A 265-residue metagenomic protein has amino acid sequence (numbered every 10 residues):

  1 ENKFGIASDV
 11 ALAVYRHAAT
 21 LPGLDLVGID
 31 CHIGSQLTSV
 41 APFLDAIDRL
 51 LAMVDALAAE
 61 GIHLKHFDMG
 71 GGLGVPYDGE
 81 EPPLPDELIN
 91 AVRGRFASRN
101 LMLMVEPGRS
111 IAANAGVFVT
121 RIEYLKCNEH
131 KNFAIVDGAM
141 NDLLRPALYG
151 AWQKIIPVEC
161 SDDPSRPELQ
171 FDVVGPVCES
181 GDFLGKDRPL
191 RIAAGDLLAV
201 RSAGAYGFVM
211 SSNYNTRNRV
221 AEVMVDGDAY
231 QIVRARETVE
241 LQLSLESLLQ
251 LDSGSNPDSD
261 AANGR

Functional and structural regions predicted by a protein language model:
E1-H66, V75, E80, A91: Active-site-proximal beta-alpha core segment in soluble small-molecule metabolic enzymes
K3, L26, H32, D68-G74 (+4 more regions): Short glycine/serine/threonine-biased micro-segments
D9, C31-T38, F67-G74, G108-S110 (+3 more regions): Active-site beta-loop-alpha junctions enriched in small/polar residues
L84: Conserved N-terminal phosphate-binding loop of PLP-dependent enzymes in the Aspartate aminotransferase
A91, N100-N256, D260-R265: Charged (often Lys/Glu-rich) extended helix/loop segments that serve as interaction or gating elements
